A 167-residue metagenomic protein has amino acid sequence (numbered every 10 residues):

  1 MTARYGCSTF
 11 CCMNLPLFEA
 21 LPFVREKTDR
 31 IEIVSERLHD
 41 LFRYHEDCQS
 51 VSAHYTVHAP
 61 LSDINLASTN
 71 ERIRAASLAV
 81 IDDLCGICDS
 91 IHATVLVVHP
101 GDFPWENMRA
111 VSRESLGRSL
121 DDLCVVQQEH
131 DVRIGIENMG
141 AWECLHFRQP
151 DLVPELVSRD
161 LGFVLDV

Functional and structural regions predicted by a protein language model:
M1-C85, D89, G162: N-terminal pre-domain/capping segments
C7, I31-I33, V98, I136 (+1 more regions): Conserved beta-strand positions
S35, L61, G140-A141, V167: Short, glycine/acidic-enriched loop or turn micro-motifs at the edges of active sites
R72-G162: Active-site acidic/histidine proton-transfer and metal-coordination neighborhood in alpha/beta enzyme cores
